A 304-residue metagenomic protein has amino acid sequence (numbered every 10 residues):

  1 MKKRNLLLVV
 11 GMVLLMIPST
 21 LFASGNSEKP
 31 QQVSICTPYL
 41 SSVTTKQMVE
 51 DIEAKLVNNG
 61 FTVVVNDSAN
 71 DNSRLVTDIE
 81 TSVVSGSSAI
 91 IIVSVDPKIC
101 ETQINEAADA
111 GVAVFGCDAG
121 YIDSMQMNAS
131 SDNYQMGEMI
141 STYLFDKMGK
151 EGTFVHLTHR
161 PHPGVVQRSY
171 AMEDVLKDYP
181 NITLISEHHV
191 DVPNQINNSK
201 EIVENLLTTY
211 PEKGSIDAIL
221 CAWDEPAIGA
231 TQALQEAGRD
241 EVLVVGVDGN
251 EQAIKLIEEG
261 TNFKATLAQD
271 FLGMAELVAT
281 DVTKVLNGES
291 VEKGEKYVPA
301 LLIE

Functional and structural regions predicted by a protein language model:
M1-Q32, V57-N58, T62, N105-V112: Short, low-complexity disordered leader/linker segments with a strong preference for bacterial N-terminal type II
Q31, G164, D174-Y179, D270-E304: Hinge/cleft segment of the Venus flytrap/periplasmic-binding protein
Q32-L56, V63-T81, S85-S87, V93-P97 (+3 more regions): Extracytoplasmic "Venus flytrap"
T44-N59, M136-I140, G164-T183, N198-I202 (+3 more regions): Short, solvent-exposed amphipathic alpha-helices that sit in or adjacent to ligand/effector-binding or catalytic
V57-S68, F154-H156, L176-I196: Short beta-strand elements in bilobed, periplasmic/extracellular small-molecule ligand-binding domains
L75, A129-F154, V166-Q167, I196-K200 (+2 more regions): Hydrophobic alpha-helical segments within soluble ligand-binding/sensing domains
E80-S85, A89-A108, M172, V192-I254: Hydrophobic alpha-helical
P97-Q135, Y143, T153, N250-E259 (+1 more regions): Flexible loop/hinge segments that line or gate small-molecule binding clefts
